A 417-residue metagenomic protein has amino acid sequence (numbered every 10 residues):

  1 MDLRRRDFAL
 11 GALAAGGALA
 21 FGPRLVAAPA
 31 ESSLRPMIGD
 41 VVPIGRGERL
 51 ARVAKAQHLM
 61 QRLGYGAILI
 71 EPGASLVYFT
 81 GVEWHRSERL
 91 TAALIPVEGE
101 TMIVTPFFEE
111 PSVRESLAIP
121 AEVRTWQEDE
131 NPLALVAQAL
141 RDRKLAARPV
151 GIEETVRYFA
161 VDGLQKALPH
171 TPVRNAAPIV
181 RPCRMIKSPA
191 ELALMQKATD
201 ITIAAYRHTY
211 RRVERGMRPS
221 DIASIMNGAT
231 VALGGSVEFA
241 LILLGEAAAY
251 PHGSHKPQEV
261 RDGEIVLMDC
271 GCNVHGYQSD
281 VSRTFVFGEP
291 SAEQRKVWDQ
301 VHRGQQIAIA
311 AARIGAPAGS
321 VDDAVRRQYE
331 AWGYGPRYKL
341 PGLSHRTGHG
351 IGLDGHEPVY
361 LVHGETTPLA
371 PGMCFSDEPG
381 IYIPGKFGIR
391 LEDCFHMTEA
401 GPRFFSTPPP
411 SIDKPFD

Functional and structural regions predicted by a protein language model:
M1-D417: Active-site neighborhoods and metal-handling regions in enzymes and metal-associated proteins
